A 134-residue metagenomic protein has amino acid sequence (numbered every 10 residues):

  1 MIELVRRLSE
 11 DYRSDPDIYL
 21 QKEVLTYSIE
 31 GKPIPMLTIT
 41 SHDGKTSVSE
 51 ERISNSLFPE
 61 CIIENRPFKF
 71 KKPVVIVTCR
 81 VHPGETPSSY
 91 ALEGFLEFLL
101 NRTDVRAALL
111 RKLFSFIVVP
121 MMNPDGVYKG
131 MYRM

Functional and structural regions predicted by a protein language model:
M1-M134: M14 metallocarboxypeptidase catalytic domain recognition
